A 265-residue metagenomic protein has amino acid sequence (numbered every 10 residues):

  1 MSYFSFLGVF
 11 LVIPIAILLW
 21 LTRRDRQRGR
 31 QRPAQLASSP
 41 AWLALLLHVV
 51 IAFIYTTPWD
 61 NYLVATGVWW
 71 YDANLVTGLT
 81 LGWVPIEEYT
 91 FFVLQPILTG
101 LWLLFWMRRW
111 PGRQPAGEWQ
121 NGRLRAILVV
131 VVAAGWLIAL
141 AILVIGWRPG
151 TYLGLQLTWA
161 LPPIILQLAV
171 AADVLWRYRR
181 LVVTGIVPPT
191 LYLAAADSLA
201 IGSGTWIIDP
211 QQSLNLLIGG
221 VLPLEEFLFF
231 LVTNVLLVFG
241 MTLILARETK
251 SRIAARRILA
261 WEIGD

Functional and structural regions predicted by a protein language model:
M1-D265: Aromatic-rich, lipid-facing transmembrane alpha helices and their immediate juxtamembrane interface loops in integral
